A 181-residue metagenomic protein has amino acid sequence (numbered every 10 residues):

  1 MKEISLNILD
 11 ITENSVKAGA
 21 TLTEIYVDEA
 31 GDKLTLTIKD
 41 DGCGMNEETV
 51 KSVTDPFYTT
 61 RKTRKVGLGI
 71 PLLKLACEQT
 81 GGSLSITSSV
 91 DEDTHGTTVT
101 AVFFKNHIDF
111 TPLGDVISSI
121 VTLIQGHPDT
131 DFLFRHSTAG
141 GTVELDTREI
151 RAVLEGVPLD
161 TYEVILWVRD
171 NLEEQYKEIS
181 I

Functional and structural regions predicted by a protein language model:
M1-V27, L73-A76: Conserved ATP-binding N-box helix of the HATPase_c
D28-L36: Short beta-strand-loop-beta element adjacent to the nucleotide/active-site pocket used for signaling
D40: Acidic ATP/Mg2+-coordinating residue in the GHKL
M45-F57: Short conserved segment of the HATPase_c
Y58-K65: Glycine-rich ATP-lid/hinge loop adjacent to the conserved G-boxes
L75-I181: Flexible, glycine-/charge-rich segments associated with ATP-binding catalytic modules
